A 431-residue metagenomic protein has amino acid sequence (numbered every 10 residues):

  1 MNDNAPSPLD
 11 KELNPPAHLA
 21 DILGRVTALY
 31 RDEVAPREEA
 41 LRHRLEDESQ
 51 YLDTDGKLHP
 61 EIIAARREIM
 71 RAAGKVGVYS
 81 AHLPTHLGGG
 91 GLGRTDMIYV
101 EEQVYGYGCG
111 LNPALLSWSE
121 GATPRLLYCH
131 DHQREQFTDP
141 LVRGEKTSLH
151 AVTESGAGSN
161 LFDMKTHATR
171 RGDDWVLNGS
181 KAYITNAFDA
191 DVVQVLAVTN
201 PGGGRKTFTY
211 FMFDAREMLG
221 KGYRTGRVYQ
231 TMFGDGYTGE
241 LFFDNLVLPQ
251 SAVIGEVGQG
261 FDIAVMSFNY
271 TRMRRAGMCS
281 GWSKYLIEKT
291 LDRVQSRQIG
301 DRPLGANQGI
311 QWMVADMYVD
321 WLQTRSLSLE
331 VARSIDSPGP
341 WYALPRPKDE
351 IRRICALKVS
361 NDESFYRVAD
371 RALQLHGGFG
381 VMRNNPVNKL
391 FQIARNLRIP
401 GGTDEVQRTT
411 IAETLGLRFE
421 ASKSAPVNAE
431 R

Functional and structural regions predicted by a protein language model:
M1-Y107, L111, Y128-Q133, P140 (+4 more regions): Alpha-helical interface subdomain recognition
N112-H132, G158: N-terminal glycine-rich flavin-associated loop
G144-V152, L196: A short, Trp-centered hydrophobic/proline-enriched beta-strand micro-motif
E154-M164, R170, W175, A182-N186 (+2 more regions): Hydrophobic, small-residue-rich alpha-helical packing segments that form membrane-like cores
G156-S159, Y183-N186, N200-G202, Y229-Y237: Short Gly/Pro-enriched turn/cap motifs at secondary-structure boundaries
D163, M218-P249: Flexible, small-/acidic-enriched active-site or ligand-binding loops
N178-Y223: A short core secondary-structure module
N245-I263: Long, acidic (Asp/Glu-rich), low-complexity accessory segments flanking structured domains
